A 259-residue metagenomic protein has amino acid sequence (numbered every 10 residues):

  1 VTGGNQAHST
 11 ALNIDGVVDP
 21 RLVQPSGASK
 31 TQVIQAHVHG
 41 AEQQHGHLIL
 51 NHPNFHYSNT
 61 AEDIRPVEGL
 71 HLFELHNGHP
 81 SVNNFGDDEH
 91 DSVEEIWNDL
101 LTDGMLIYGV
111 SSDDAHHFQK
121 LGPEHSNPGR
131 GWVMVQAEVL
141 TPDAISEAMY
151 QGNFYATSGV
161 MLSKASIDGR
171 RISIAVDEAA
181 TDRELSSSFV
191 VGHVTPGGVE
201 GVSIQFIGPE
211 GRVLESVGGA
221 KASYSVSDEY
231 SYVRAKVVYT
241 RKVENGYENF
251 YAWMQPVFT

Functional and structural regions predicted by a protein language model:
V1-E62, P66-G69, E74-W97, D103 (+5 more regions): A metal-dependent hydrolase metal-coordination microenvironment
D103-Y108, A115-T259: C-terminal functional module detector
